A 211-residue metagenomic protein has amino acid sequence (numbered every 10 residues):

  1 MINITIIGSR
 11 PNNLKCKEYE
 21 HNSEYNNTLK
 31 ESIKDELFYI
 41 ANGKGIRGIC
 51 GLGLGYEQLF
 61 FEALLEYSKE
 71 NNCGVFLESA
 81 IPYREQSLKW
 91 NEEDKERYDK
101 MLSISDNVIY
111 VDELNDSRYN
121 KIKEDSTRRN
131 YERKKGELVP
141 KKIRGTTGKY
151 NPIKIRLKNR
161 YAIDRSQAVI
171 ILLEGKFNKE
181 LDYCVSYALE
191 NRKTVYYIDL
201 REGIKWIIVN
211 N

Functional and structural regions predicted by a protein language model:
M1-N210: Acidic/glycine-enriched connector segments
